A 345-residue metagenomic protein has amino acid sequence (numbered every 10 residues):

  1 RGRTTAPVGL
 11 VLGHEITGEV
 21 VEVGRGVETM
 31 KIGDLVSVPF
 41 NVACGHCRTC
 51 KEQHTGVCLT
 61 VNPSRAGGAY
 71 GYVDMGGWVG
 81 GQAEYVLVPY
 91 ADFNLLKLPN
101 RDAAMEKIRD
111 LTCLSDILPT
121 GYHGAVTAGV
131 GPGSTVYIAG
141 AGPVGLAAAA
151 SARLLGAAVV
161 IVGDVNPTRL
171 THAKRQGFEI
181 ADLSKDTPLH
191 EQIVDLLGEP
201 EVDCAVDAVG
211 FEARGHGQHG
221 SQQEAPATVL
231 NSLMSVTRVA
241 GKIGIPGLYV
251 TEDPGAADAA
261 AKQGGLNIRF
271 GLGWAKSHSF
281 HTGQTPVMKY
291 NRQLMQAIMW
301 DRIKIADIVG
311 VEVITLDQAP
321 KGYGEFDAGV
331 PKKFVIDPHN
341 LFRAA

Functional and structural regions predicted by a protein language model:
G2-K51, G56, W78-V79, P99-A104: Glycine-rich beta-strand-centered segment in the early N-terminal region that forms part of a ligand/cofactor-binding
L35, T135, K242, S279: Short glycine-centered segments of the SAM/dcSAM-binding site in methyltransferase folds
C44-A139: NAD(P)H dinucleotide-binding glycine-rich loop of Rossmann-like/cofactor-binding domains, especially the beta1-alpha1
A128-G129, T171-H278, P320, R343-A345: Glycine-rich cofactor phosphate-binding loops and adjacent beta1-alpha1 units of small-molecule cofactor enzyme domains
G145-L146: N-terminal Rossmann-fold NAD(P) dinucleotide-binding loop
L154-V159: Conserved S-adenosyl-L-methionine
D164: Conserved acidic E/D residue at the C-terminus of a beta-strand in Rossmann-like folds
D186, P200, Q284-A345: C-terminal hydrophobic helical "lid"/dimerization subdomain of Rossmann-like NAD(P)H-dependent oxidoreductases
